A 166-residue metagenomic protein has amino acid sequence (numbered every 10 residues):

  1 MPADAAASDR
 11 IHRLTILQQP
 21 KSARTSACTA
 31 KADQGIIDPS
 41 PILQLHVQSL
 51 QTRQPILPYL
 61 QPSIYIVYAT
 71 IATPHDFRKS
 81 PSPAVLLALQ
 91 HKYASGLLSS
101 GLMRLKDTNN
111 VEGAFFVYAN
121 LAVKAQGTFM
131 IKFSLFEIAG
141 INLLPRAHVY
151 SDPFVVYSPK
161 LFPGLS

Functional and structural regions predicted by a protein language model:
M1-M130, F136-S166: Structured recognition/catalytic domains enriched at protein termini, typified by the LPMO catalytic fold at the mature
